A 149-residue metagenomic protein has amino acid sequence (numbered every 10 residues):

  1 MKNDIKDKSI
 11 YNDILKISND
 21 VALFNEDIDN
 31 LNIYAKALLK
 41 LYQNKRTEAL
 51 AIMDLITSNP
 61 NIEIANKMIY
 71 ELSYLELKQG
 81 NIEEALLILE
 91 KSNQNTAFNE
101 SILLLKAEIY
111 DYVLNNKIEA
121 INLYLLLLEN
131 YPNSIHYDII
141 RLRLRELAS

Functional and structural regions predicted by a protein language model:
M1-S149: Acidic, polar-rich low-complexity tracts and alpha-helical solenoid repeat scaffolds
